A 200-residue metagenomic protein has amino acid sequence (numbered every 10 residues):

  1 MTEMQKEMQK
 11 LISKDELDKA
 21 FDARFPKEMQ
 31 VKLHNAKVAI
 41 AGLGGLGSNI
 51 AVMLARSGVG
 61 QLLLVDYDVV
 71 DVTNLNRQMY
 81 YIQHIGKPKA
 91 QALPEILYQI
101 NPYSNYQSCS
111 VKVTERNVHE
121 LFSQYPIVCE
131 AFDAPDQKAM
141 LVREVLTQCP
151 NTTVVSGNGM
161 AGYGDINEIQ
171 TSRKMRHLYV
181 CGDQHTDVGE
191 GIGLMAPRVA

Functional and structural regions predicted by a protein language model:
M1-V38: N-terminal charged helix/coil linker that caps or initiates catalytic domains
I40-L43, L64: Hydrophobic Val/Ile/Leu positions in short beta-strands of Rossmann-like dinucleotide-binding domains
L46: Hydrophobic/small residue at the entry helix of a nucleotide-binding pocket
R56-Q61: Conserved S-adenosyl-L-methionine
D66-I100: Glycine-rich phosphate-binding loop and adjoining beta1-alpha1-beta2 segment of Rossmann-like nucleotide-binding folds
A90-P126, F132-P135: A structured beta-alpha segment of the ubiquitous adenosine-cofactor-binding alpha/beta core
I127-A200: E1/E1-like adenylate-forming module used to activate ubiquitin-like modifiers and sulfur-carrier proteins
